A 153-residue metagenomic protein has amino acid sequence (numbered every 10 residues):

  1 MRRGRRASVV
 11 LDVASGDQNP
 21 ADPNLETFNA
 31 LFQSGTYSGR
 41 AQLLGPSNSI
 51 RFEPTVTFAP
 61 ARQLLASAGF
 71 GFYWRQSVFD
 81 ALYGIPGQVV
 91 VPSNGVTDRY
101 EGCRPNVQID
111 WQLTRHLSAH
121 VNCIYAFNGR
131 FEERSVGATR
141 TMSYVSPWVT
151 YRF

Functional and structural regions predicted by a protein language model:
M1, L11-V13, F58, W111 (+2 more regions): Residue-level signature of outer-membrane beta-barrel architecture
R3, N48-F52, R99-P105, T139-V145: Residues that define the transmembrane beta-barrel architecture of outer-membrane proteins
G4-A7, Q63-A66, W111, R115-V121: Repeated loop/turn-to-beta-strand initiation elements of outer-membrane beta-barrel proteins
V9-V13, A68-F72, V121-Y125: Transmembrane beta-barrel strands of outer-membrane/channel proteins
N19-T27, F79-I85, F131-A138: Outer-membrane beta-barrel translocator domains and adjoining extracellular loop/strand segments of Gram-negative
S38-Q42, V90-G95, F131-G137: Extracellular loop and loop/strand-boundary signature of outer-membrane beta-barrel proteins
Q42, E53-T55, N94, R104-Q108 (+1 more regions): Membrane-embedded beta-strand positions in outer-membrane beta-barrel channels/transporters
T114-P147, R152: Predominantly the C-terminal beta-signal and adjacent terminal strand-loop region of outer-membrane beta-barrel
